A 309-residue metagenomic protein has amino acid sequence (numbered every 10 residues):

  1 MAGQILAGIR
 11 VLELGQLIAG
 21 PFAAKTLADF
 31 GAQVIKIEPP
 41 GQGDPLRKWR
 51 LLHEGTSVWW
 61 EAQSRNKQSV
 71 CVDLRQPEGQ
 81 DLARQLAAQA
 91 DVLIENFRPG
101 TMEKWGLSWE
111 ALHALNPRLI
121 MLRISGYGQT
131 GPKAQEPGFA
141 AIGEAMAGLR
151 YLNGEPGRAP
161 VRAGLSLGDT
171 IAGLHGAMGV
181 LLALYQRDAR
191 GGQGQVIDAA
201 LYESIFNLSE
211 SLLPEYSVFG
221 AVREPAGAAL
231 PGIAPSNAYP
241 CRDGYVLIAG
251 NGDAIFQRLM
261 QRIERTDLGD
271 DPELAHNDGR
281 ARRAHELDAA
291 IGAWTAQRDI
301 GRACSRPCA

Functional and structural regions predicted by a protein language model:
M1-R190: N-terminal helix-loop segment corresponding to the beta1-alpha1 unit of nucleotide/adenylate-binding folds
G41, Y127-G128, L201-F206, D243-Y245 (+1 more regions): Glycine-rich beta-alpha junction loops
G43-P45, S217-R223: Short Pro/Gly-enriched beta-strand edge/turn motifs at strand-loop
W60, A226-P231, S236-N237: Short Gly/Pro-enriched turn/cap motifs at secondary-structure boundaries
E61, E144, G148-Y151, L182 (+4 more regions): Generic alpha-helical structural context detector
Q129, G157-S166, D188-I205, E224-P231 (+1 more regions): Conserved Rossmann-fold dehydrogenase catalytic segment
G173-G194, N207-V218, M260-D267: Oxidoreductase and adenylate-handling cofactor-binding alpha/beta cores
A234-A309: Aromatic-enriched alpha-helical interface/lid elements that frame and gate functional surfaces
